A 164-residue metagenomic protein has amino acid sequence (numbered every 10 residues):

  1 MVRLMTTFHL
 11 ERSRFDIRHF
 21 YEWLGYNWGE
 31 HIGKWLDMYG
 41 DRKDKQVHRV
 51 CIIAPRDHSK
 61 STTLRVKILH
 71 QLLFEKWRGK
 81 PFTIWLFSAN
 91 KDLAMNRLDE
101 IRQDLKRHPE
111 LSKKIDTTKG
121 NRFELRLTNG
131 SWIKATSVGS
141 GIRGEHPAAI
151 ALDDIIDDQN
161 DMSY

Functional and structural regions predicted by a protein language model:
M1-Y164: Phosphate/NTP-binding elements of NTP-utilizing enzymes
